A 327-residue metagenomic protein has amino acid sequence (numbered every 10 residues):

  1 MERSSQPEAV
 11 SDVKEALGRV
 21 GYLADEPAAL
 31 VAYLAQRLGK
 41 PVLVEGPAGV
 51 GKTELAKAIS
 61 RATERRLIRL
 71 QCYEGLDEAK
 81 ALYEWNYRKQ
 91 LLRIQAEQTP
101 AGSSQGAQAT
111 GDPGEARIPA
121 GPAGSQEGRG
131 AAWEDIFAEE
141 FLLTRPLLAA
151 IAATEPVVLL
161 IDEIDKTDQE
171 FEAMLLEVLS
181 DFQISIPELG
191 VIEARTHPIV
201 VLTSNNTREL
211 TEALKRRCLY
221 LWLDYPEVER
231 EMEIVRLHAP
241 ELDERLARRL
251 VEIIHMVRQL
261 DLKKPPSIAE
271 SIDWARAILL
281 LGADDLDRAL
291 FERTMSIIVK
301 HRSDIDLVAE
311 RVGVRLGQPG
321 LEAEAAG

Functional and structural regions predicted by a protein language model:
M1-G327: C-terminal regulatory/interaction module of P-loop NTP-utilizing enzymes
